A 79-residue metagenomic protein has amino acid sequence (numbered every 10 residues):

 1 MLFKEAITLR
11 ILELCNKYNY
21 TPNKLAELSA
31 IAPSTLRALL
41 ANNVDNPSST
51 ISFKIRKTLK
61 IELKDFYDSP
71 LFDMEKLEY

Functional and structural regions predicted by a protein language model:
M1-Y20: A short, Lys/Arg-rich alpha-helix, primarily the initiator
C15, L40, I51, P70: DNA major-groove recognition helix of helix-turn-helix
L25-A26: Short alpha-helical "recognition helix" segments of helix-turn-helix
A30-N46: Recognition helix of helix-turn-helix/homeodomain-like DNA-binding domains that insert into the DNA major groove
A38, Y67-Y79: Short, charged recognition helix plus adjacent turn of helix-turn-helix-like nucleic-acid-binding domains
N43-K57: Short, basic-rich loop-to-helix N-cap that marks the start of a DNA-contacting helix
